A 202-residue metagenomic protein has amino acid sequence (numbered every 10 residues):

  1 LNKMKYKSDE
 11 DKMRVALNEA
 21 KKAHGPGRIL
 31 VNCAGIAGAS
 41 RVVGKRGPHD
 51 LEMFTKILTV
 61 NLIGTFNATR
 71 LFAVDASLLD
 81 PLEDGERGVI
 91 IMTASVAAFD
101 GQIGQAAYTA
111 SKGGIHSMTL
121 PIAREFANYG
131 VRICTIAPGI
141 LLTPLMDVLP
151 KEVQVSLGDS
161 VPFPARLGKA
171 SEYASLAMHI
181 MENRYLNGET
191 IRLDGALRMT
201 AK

Functional and structural regions predicted by a protein language model:
R14, A37-T55, V74, L78-D84 (+2 more regions): Conserved mid-core segment of classical short-chain dehydrogenase/reductases
G27-R28, I36, G47-N67, I91 (+1 more regions): Catalytic Tyr-X3-Lys loop
T59, K151-E172: Catalytic Tyr-x(3-8)-Lys segment
T69, S111, T119: Active-site helix of classical SDR
V74, A123-E125: Alpha-helical segment proximal to the catalytic Tyr-Lys
S95: Residue(s) in the substrate-gating loop at a strand-loop-helix junction that position the organic substrate next
A127, R132, L186-E189: Short, small/polar-rich loop/turn modules that mediate ligand/substrate recognition or access, typified
K169-L193, R198: C-terminal substrate-recognition "lid" of short-chain dehydrogenase/reductases
